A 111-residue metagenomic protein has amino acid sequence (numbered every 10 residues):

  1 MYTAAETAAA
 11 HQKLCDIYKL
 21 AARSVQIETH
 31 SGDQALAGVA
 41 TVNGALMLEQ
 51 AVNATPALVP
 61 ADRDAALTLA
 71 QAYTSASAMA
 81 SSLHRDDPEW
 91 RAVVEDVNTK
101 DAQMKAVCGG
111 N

Functional and structural regions predicted by a protein language model:
Y2-L58, D64, D96-N98: Alpha-helical segments in soluble extracytoplasmic regions
E49-N111: Extracytosolic low-complexity repeat regions of secreted or lipid-anchored proteins
